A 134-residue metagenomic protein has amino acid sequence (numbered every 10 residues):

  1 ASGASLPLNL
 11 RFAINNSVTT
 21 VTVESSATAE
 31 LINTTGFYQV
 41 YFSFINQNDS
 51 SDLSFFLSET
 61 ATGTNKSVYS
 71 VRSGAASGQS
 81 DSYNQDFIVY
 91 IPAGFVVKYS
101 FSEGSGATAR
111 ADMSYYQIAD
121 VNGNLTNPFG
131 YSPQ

Functional and structural regions predicted by a protein language model:
A1-D52, T108-Q134: Terminal (often C-terminal
S25, Q39-F95, S100-R110, N124-Y131: Terminal beta-strand-rich extracellular "head" domains that mediate receptor/glycan or other ligand binding
